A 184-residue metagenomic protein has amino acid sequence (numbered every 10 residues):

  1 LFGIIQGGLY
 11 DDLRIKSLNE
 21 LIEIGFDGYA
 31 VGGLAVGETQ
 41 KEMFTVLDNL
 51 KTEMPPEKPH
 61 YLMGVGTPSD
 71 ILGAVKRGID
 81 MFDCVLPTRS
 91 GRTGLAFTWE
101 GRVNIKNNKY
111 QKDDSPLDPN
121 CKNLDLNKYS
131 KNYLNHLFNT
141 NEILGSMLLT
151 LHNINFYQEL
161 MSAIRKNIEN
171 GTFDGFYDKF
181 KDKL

Functional and structural regions predicted by a protein language model:
L1-L117: Glycine-rich phosphate/ribose-binding loops and adjacent secondary-structure elements that form binding surfaces
D118-L184: C-terminal extensions of enzymes
